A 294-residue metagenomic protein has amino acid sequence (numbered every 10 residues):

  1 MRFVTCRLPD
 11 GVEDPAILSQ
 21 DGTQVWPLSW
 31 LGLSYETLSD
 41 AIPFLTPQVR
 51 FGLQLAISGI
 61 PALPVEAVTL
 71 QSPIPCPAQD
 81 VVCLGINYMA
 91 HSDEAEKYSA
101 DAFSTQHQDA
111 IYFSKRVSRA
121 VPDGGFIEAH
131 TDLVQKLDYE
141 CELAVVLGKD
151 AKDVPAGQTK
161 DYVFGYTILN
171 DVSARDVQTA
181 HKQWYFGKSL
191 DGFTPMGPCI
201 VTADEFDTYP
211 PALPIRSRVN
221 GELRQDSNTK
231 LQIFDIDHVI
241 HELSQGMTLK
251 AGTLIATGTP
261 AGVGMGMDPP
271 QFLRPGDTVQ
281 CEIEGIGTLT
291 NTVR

Functional and structural regions predicted by a protein language model:
M1-Q106, A110, Q280: N-terminal non-catalytic cap/leader segment that marks the start of a structured domain
V4, Q71-P73, A100-F103, E128-L137 (+3 more regions): A generic local secondary-structure boundary/capping motif
L8-D10, L18-Q24, L147-K149, A203 (+2 more regions): Short acidic-glycine loop/turn motifs at beta-strand connectors
E13, V49-R50, Q54, P61-L63 (+4 more regions): Catalytic-pocket segment enriched in acidic/His residues
S72-I74, D80, T105, Q135-L137 (+3 more regions): Residue "hotspots" at secondary-structure boundaries inside conserved domains
A100-V121, Y139, R274-G285: Structural signature of FAD isoalloxazine-binding scaffolds in flavoprotein oxidoreductases
A102-K115, Q158-W184, L190-D191, Q232-D235: Flexible glycine-rich active-site/ligand-binding loops centered on an Asp-His dyad
V121-F164, L169-S173: Non-heme Fe(II) oxygenase catalytic core, chiefly the N-lobe of the double-stranded beta-helix
